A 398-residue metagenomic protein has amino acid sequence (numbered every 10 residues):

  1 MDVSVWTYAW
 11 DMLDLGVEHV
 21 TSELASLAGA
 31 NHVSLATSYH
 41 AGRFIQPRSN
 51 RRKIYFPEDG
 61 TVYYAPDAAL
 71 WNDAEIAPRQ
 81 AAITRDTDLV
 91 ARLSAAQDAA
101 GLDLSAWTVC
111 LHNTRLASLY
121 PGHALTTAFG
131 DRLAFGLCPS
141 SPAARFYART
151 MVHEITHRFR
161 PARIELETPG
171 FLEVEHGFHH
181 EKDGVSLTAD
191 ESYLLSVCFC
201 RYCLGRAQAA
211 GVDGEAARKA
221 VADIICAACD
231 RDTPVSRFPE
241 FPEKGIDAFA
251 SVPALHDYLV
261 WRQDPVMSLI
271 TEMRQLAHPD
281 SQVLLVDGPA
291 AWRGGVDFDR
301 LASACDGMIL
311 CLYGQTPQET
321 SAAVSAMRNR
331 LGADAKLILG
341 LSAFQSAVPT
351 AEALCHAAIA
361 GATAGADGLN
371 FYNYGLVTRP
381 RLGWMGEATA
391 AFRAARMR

Functional and structural regions predicted by a protein language model:
S4-M12, D67-T87, D131-F146, A254-P265 (+3 more regions): The substrate-binding groove and active-site-proximal loops of carbohydrate-active enzymes, especially glycoside
D11-L27, P142-I155, P289-S303, T320-V324 (+1 more regions): Short, acidic/polar
E18-P47, R51, Y55-T61, E154-R163 (+2 more regions): Catalytic domains of carbohydrate-active enzymes, especially glycoside hydrolases
H32, H40-R43, L310-T320, L341-R396: Substrate-binding cleft of secreted/luminal carbohydrate-active enzymes
H32-D59, D86-G130, R163-E173, D213: Glycine-rich, aromatic-flanked loop segments that form ligand/cofactor-binding clefts across common enzyme folds
L35-R43, R52-K53, P239-P253, R293-T320 (+1 more regions): Aromatic- and acid-rich polysaccharide-binding/catalytic face of secreted or lumenal carbohydrate-active enzymes
T87, C110, G122-L125, F129-L301: Polysaccharide-binding and catalytic clefts of secreted carbohydrate-active enzymes
S236-L255, R328-H356: Active-site clefts of carbohydrate-active enzymes
